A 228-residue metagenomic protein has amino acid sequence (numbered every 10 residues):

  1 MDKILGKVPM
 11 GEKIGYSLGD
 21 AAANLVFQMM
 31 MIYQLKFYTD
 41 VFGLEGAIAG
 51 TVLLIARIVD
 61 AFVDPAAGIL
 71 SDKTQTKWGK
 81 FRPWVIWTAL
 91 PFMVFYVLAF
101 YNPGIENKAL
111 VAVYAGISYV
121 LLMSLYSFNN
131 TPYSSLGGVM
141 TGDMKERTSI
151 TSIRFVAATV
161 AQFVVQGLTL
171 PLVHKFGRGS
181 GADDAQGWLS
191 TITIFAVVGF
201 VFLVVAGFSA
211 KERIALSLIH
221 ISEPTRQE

Functional and structural regions predicted by a protein language model:
D2-L218, S222, R226: Membrane-embedded alpha-helical bundles of multi-pass transporters/translocases, especially carrier/permease families
